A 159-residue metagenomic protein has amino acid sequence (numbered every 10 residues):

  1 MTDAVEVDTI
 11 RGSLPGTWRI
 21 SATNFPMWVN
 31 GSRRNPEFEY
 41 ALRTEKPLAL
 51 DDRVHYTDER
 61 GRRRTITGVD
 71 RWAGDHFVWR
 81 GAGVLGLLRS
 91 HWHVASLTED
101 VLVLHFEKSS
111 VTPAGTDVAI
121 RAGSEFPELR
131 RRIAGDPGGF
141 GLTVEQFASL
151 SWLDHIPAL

Functional and structural regions predicted by a protein language model:
M1-L159: A beta-rich soluble binding module of mature secreted/lumenal proteins
